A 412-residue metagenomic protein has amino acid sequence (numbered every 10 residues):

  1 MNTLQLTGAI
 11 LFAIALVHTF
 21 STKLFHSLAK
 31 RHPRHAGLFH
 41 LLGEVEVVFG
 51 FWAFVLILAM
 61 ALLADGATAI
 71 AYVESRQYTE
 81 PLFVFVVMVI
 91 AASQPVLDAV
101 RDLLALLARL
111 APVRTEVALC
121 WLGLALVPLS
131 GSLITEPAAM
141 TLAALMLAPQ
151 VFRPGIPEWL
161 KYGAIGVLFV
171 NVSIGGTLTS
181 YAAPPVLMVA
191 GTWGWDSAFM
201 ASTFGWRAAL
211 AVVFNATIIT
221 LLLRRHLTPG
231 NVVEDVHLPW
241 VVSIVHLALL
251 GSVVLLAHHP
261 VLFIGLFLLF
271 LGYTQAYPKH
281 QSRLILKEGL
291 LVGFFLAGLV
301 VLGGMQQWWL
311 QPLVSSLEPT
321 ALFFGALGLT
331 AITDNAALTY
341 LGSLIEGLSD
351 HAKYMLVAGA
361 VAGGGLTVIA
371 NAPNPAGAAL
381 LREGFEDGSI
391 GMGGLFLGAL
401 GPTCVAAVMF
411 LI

Functional and structural regions predicted by a protein language model:
M1-L6, L38-E46, A67-P81, S197-R207 (+4 more regions): Interfacial loop-to-helix junctions that mark the boundaries of transmembrane helices in multi-pass membrane
N2-L16, S75-I90, G166-F169, F199-T217 (+3 more regions): Alpha-helical transmembrane segments
L6-L24, E44-L62, Q77-V89, L142 (+4 more regions): Hydrophobic mid-bilayer segments of alpha-helices in multi-pass membrane transport proteins, especially secondary
L63-G66, I70-A71, L97-V100, H246-L348: Transmembrane helical segments that form the transport core of multi-pass membrane transport proteins
M88-Q94, R114-T115, G123-A138, V170-T179 (+2 more regions): Helix-loop-helix module between adjacent transmembrane segments
P112, A118-I174, M188, Y340-A358 (+2 more regions): Hydrophobic transmembrane alpha-helices that form the pore/transport pathway of multi-pass ion and small-solute
P154-L223, T228-E234, A378-A407: Membrane-core helix-loop-helix motifs of multi-pass transport proteins
V213-A257, F263-F267: Long, contiguous bundles of hydrophobic transmembrane helices that form the permeation core of multi-pass
